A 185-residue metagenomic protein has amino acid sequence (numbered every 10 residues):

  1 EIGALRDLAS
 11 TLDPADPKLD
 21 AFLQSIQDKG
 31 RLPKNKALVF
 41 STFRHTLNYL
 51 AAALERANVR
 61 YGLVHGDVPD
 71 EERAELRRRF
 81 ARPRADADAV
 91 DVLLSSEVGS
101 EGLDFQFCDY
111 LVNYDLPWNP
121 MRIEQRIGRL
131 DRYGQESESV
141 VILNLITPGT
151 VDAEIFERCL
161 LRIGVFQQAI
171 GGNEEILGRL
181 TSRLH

Functional and structural regions predicted by a protein language model:
E1-V92: Conserved Helicase C-terminal RecA-like lobe
F43-T46, V68-P69, G99-E101, P117-N119 (+1 more regions): Short, solvent-exposed loop/turn segments at secondary-structure junctions
L47-A51, L93-D109, I127-E136: SF2 helicase motor core recognition
A57, P83, L130-E136, R162-A169: Conserved, well-folded catalytic cores of nucleic-acid-processing and energy-transducing macromolecular machines
L103-L116, Q125, V140-N144: A short beta-strand element within the Helicase C-terminal
N119-I142, C159: Conserved SF2 helicase motif VI
S137-H185: C-terminal accessory region of SF2 helicases/translocases
